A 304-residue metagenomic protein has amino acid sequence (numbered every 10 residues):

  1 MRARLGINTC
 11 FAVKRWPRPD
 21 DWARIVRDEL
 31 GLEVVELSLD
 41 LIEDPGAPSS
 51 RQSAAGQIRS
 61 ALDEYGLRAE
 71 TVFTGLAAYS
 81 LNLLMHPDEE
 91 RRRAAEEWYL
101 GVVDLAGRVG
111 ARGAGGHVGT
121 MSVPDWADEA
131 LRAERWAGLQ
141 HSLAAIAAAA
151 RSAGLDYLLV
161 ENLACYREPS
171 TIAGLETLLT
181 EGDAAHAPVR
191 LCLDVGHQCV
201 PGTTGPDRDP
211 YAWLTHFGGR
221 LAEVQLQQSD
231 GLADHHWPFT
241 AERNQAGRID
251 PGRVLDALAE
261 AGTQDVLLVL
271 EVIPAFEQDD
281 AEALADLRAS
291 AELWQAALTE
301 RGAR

Functional and structural regions predicted by a protein language model:
M1-G6, V13-L30, D63, G110 (+2 more regions): Histidine-acidic metal/acid-base catalytic patches
M1-R108, P188-R190, R288-R304: N-terminal pre-domain/capping segments
F11-V13, L39-L41, G75-A78, V118-S122 (+4 more regions): Active-site-proximal loop/turn and secondary-structure-junction residues that shape catalytic pockets, frequently
E36, T71, G115, L159 (+3 more regions): Conserved beta-strand positions in the central sheet of alpha/beta enzyme cores
E43-P45, Y79-M85, S122-A127, C199-P201 (+2 more regions): A short acidic, helix-capping loop that chelates divalent metal ions and anchors anionic groups
P48-A55, D88-R92, E96, E129-W136 (+4 more regions): Flexible, glycine- and charge-enriched loops at secondary-structure boundaries
A55-T74, W136-R151, E181-G182, I249-A257: Alpha-helix-loop-beta-strand connector modules within alpha/beta enzyme cores
E64, L84-R190, E282: Active-site acidic/histidine proton-transfer and metal-coordination neighborhood in alpha/beta enzyme cores
